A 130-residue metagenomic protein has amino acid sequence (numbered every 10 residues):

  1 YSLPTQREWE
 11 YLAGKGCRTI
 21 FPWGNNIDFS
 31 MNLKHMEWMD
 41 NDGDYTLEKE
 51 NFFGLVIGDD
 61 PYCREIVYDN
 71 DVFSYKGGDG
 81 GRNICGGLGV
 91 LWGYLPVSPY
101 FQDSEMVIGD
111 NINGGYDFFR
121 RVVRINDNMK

Functional and structural regions predicted by a protein language model:
Y1-G87: Functional-site microenvironments in short loops/helix caps that host divalent-cation chemistry
Y1-S2, A13, S74-K130: Disulfide-stabilized, aromatic/cysteine-rich ligand-recognition loop
